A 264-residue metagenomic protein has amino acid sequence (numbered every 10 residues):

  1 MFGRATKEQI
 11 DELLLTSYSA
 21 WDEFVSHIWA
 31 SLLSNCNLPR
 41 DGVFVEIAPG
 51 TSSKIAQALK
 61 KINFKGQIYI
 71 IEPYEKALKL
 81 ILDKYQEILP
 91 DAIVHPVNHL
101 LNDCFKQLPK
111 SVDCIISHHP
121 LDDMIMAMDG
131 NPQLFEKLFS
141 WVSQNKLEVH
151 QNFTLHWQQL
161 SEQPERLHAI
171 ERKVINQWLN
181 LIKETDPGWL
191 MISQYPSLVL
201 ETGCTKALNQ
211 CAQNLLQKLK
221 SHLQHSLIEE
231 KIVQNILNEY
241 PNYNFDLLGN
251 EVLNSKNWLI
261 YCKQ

Functional and structural regions predicted by a protein language model:
M1-P39: Class I SAM-dependent methyltransferase Rossmann-like catalytic core, especially the SAM/SAH-binding loop
R40-T51: Conserved class I S-adenosyl-L-methionine
T51-K65: Conserved SAM-binding loop of SAM-dependent methyltransferases across substrates and taxa, primarily the Class I
K65-I71: Short beta-strand element of Class I
Y74-K76: Conserved SAM/SAH-binding beta-strand->alpha-helix loop
L82-Q107: S-adenosyl-L-methionine
V112-A169: A short SAM/SAH-binding and catalytic strip from SAM-dependent methyltransferases
E201-Q264: Class I S-adenosyl-L-methionine
